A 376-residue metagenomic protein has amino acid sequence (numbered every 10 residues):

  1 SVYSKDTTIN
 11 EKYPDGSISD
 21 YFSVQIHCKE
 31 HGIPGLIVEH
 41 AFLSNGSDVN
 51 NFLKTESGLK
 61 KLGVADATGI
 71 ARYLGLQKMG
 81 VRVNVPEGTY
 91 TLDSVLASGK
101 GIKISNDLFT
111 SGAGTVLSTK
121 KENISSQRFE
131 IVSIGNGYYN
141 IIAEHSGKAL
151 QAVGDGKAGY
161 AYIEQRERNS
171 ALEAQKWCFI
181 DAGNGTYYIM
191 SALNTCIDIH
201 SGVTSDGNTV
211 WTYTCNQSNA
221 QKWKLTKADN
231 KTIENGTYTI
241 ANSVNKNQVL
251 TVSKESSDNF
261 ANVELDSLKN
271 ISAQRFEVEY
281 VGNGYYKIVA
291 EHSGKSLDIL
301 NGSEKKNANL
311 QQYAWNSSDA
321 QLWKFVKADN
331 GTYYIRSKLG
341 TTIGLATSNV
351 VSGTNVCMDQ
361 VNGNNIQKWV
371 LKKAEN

Functional and structural regions predicted by a protein language model:
S1-R82: Active-site-proximal helix/loop segments of hydrolytic enzymes
R82-N376: Lectin-like carbohydrate-binding module/patch detector with strong preference for beta-trefoil
